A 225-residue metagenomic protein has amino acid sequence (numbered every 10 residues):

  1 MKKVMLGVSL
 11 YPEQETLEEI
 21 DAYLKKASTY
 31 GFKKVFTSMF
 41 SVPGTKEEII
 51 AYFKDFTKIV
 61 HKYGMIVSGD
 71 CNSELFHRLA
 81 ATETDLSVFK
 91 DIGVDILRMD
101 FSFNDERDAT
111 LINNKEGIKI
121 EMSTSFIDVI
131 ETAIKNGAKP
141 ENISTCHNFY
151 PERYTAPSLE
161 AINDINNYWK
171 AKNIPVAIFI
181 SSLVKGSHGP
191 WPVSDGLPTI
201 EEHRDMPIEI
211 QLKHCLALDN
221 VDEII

Functional and structural regions predicted by a protein language model:
K2-D21, D70-A81, S194-M206: Active-site mouth loops of central-metabolism enzymes
K2-L6, G31-K33, H61-V67, G93-D95 (+4 more regions): Short, well-ordered coil/turn segments that N-cap beta-strands
E15-T29, R78-V88, V129-E131, P207-H214: Short, acidic/polar
E19-S41, D91-I96: Catalytic domains of carbohydrate-active enzymes, especially glycoside hydrolases
S28, K54-G64, A109-K115, I165-K170: Surface-exposed amphipathic alpha-helices with a cationic face
K33-F56: Glycine-rich, proline-tolerant flexible connector loops at the mouths of alpha/beta enzymes
F40, N72, G93-D105, I118-V129 (+1 more regions): Catalytic beta/alpha-barrel core
E121-I225: Catalytic alpha/beta core domains of metabolic enzymes, predominantly
